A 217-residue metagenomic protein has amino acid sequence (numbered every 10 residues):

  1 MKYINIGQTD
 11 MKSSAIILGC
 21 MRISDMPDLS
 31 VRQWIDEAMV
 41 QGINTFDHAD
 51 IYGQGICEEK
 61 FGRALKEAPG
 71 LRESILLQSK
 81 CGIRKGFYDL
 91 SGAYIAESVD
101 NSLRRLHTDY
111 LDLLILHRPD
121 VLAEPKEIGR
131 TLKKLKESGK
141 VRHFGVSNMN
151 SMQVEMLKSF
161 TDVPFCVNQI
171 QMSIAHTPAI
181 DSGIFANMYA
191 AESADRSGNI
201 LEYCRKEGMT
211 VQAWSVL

Functional and structural regions predicted by a protein language model:
M1-I75, E137: N-terminal binding-site loop/beta-alpha segment at the start of enzyme catalytic domains that lines or forms
I6, L18, F46, F61 (+7 more regions): Conserved, mostly hydrophobic/aromatic
G19-L29, C81-A93, L122: Active-site mouth loops of central-metabolism enzymes
M21-I23, A49-Y52, K80-R84, L116-P119 (+3 more regions): Active-site beta-loop-alpha junctions enriched in small/polar residues
M26-A38, L90-L106, M152-M156: Short, acidic/polar
I43, T108-L111, V141, F165: A structural motif
L103-E124: Active-site groove signature of glycoside hydrolases
A123-L217: Beta/alpha (TIM)-barrel catalytic core signal, keyed to glycine-rich beta->alpha loops juxtaposed to Asp/Glu that bind
